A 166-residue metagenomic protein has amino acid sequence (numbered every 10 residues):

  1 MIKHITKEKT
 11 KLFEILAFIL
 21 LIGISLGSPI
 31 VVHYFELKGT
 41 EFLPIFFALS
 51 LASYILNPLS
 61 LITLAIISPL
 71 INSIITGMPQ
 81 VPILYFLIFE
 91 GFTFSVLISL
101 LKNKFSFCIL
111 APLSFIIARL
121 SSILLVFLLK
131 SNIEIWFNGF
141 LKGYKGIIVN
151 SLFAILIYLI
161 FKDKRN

Functional and structural regions predicted by a protein language model:
I2-I55, L59-S60: Hydrophobic transmembrane alpha-helices
I15-L20, F47, I62-I66, L84-F89 (+3 more regions): Hydrophobic alpha-helical transmembrane segments
I22-I30, I67-G77, S114-L124: Aromatic-anchored segments of alpha-helical transmembrane domains
Y34, G39, Q80-Y85, L100-N166: Membrane-embedded alpha-helical hairpins and interfacial helices in multi-pass inner-membrane proteins
T40-A48, A52, Y85-T93, I148: Membrane-embedded alpha-helical segments of multi-pass membrane proteins, especially the transmembrane helices
L49-S50, S73, G91, S95 (+2 more regions): Hydrophobic transmembrane alpha-helices of multi-pass small-molecule transporters
S53-A65, L101-C108: Membrane-helix interface "capping/anchor" motifs
I62-L100: Helix-adjacent hinge/juxtasegments
